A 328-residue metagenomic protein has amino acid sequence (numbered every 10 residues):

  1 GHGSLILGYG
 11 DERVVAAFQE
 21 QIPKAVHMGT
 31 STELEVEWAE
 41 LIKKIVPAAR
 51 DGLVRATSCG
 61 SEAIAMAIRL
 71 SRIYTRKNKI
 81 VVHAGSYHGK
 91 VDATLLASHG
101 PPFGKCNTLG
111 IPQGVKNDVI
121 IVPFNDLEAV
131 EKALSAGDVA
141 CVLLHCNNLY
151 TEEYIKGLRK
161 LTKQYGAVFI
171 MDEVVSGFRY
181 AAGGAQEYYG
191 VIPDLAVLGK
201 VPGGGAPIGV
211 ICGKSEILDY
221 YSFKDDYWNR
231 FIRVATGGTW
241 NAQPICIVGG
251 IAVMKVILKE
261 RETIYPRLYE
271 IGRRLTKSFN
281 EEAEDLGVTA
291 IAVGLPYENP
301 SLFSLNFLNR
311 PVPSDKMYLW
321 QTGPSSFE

Functional and structural regions predicted by a protein language model:
G1-E328: Conserved N-terminal phosphate-binding loop of PLP-dependent enzymes in the Aspartate aminotransferase
